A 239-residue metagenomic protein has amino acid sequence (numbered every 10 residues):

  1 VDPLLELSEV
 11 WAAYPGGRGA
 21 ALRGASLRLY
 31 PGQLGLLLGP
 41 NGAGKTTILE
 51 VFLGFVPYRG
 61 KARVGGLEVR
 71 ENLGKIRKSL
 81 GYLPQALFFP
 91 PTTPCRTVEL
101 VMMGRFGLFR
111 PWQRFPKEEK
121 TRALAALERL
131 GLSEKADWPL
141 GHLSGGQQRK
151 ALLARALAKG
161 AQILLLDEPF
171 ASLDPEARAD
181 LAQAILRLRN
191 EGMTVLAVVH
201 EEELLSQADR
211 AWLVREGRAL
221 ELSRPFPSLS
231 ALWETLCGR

Functional and structural regions predicted by a protein language model:
V1-L7, W11-G24, L73: A short, flexible loop at the N-terminus of ABC-type nucleotide-binding domains that lies
L38-P40: The feature captures the beta-strand-to-loop junction immediately N-terminal to the Walker
L53: Helix-to-loop junction immediately C-terminal to a conserved catalytic motif
G60-E71, K75-I76: Conserved ABC transporter NBD signature motif
M102, P116-K135: Conserved ABC ATPase "signature" region
P139-L143: Conserved ABC ATPase signature
L164-E168: Catalytic Walker B motif of ABC-type/P-loop ATPase nucleotide-binding domains
